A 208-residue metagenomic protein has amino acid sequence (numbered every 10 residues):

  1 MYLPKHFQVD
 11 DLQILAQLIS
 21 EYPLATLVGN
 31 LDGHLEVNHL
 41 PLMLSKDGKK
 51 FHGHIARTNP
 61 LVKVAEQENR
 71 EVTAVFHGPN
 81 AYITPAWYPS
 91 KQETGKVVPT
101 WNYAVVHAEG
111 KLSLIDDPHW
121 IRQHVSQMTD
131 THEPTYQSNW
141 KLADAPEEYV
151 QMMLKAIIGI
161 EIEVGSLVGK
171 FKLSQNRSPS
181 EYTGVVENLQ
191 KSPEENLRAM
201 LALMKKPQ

Functional and structural regions predicted by a protein language model:
M1-Q208: Binding-site signature for planar aromatic cofactors or substrates
